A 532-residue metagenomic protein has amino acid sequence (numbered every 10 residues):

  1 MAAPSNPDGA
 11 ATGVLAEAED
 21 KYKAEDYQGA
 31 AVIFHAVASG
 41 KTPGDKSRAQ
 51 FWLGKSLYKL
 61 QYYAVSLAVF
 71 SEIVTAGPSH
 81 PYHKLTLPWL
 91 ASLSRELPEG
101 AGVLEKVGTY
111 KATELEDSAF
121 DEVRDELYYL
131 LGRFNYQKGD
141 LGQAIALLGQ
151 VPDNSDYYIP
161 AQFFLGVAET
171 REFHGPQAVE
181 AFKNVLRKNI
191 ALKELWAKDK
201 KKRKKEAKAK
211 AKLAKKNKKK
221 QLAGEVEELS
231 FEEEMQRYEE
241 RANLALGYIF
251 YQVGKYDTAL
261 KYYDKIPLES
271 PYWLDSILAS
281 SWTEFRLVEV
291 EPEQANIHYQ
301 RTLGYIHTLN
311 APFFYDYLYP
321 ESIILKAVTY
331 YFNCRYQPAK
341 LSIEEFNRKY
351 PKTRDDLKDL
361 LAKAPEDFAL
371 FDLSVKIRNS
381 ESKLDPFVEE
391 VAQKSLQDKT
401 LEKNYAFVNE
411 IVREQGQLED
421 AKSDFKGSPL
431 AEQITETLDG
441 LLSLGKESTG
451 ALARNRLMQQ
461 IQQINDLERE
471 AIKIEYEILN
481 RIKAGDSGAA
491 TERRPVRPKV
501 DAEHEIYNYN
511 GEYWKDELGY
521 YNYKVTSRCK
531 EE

Functional and structural regions predicted by a protein language model:
A3, P7, Q61, L90 (+12 more regions): Extracytoplasmic/secretory-pathway proteins
S5, V37-S47, I73-L85, G100 (+9 more regions): Short solvent-exposed coil/turn linkers within tandem alpha-helical repeat scaffolds
A10-A36, G40, E126-K138, Q252-V253: Alpha-helical segment of the N-proximal tetratricopeptide repeat
A16, W52, W89, V123 (+8 more regions): "A position-specific structural signal for the A-helix of alpha-solenoid helical repeats
Y27, Y63, G100, L141 (+5 more regions): TPR-repeat structural position
